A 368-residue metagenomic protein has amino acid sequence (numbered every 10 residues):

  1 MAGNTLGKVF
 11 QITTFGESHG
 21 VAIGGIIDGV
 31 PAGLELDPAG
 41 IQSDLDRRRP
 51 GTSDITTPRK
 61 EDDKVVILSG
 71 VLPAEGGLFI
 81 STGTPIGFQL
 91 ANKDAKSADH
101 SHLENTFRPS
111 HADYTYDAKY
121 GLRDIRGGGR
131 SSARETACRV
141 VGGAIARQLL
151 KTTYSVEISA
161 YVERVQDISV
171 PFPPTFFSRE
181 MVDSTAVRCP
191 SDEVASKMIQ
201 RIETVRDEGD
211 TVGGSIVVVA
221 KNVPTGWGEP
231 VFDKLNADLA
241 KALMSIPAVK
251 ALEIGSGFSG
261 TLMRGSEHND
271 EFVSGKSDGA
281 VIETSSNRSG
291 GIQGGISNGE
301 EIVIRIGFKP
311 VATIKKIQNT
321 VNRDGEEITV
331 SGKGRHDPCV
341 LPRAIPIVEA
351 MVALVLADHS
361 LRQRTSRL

Functional and structural regions predicted by a protein language model:
M1-L368: Generic N-terminal targeting/processing segments that precede catalytic cores or assembly contacts
